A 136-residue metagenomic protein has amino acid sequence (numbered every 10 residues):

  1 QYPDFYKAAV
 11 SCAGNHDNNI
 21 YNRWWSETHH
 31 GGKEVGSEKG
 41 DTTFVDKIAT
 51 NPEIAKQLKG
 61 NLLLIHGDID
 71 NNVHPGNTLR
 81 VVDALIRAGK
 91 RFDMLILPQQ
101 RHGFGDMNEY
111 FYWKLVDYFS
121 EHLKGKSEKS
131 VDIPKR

Functional and structural regions predicted by a protein language model:
Q1-R136: Active-site-proximal cap/loop segments of hydrolase catalytic domains
